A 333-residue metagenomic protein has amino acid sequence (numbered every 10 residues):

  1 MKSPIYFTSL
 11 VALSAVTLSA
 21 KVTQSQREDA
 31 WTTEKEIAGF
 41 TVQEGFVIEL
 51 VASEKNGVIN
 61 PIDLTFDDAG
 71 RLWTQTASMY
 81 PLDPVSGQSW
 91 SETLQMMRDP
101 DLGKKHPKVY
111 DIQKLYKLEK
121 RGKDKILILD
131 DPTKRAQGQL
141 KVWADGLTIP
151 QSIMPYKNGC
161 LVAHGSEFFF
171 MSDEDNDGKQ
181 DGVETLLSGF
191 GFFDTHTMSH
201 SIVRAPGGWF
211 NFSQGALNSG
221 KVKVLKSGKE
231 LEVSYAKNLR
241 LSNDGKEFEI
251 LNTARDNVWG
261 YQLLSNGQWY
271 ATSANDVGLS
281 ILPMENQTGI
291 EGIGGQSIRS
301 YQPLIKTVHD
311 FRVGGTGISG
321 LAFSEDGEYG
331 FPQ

Functional and structural regions predicted by a protein language model:
M1-S25: Bacterial Sec-dependent N-terminal signal peptides
K21-Q333: Beta-propeller blade termini and top-face loops
